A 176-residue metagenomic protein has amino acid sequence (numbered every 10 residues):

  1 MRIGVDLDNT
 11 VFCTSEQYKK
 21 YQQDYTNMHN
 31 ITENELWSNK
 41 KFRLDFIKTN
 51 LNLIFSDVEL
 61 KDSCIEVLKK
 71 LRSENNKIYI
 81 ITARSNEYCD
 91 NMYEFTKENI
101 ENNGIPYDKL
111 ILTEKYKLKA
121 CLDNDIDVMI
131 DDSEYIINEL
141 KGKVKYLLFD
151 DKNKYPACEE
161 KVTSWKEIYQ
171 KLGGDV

Functional and structural regions predicted by a protein language model:
M1-T49: Active-site neighborhood of HAD-like aspartate-dependent phosphohydrolases
T14, I81, F149-D151: Generic beta-sheet signal
I31-N39, N153-Y169: A short, conserved beta-to-alpha structural element at the edge of catalytic cores that scaffolds binding
F55, C64-T96: Substrate-recognition element of Asp-dependent hydrolases with the DxDx(T/V) motif
N76-Y79, Y107-D108, D127, K145-Y146: Hydrophobic anchor at the start of a short beta-strand that flanks the dinucleotide cofactor-binding loop
S85-V128, S133-N138: Substrate-recognition "cap/lid" segment bordering the active-site pocket of phosphatases
T96-L110, E159-G174: Structural recognition of alpha->loop->beta junctions
I126-V162: Acidic, Mg2+-coordinating phosphoryl-transfer loop and its flanking beta/alpha structural elements, shared across
